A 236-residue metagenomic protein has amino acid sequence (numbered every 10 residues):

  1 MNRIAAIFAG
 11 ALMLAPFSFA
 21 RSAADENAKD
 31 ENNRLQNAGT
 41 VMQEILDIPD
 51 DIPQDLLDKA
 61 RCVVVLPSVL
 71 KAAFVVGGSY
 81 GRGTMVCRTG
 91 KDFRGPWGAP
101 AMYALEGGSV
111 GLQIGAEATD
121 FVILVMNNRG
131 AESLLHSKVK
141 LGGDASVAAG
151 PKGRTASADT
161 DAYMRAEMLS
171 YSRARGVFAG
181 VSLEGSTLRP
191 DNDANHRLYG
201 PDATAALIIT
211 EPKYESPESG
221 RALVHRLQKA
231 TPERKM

Functional and structural regions predicted by a protein language model:
M1-F8: Bacterial N-terminal signal peptides that target proteins for export
A9-P16: Bacterial N-terminal signal peptides
R21-M236: Small-residue-enriched, tightly packed secondary-structure blocks
